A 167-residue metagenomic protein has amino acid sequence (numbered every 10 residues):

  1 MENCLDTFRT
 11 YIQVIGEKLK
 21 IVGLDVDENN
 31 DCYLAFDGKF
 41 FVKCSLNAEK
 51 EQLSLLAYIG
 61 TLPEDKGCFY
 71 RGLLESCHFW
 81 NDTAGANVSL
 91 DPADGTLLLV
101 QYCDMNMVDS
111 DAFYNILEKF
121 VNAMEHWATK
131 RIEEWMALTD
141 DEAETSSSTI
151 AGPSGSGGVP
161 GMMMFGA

Functional and structural regions predicted by a protein language model:
M1-V42: Charge-rich, low-complexity N-terminal segments
I15, F69-E75, L117-F120: Short, Φ-rich (hydrophobic/aromatic) sequence segments
E28, N47-E49, A93: Structural motif
C32, E51-L53, G95-L97: Hydrophobic residues embedded in beta-strands of well-ordered beta-sheets
V42-F69: Short, conserved beta-strand/beta-arch hydrophobic-aromatic motifs that form part of recognition grooves or interface
I59-G95, Y102: Short, internal acidic amphipathic alpha-helical interface segments that mediate docking to partner proteins
L90-E118, N122-D140: Well-ordered alpha/beta subsegment
I132-A167: Short, highly charged C-terminal tails/helix-capping segments
